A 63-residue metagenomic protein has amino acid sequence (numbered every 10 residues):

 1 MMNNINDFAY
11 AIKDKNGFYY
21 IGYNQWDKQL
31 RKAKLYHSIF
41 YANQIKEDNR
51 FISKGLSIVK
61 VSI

Functional and structural regions predicted by a protein language model:
M1-N6, S62-I63: Short, Lys/Arg-enriched, disordered terminal segments
N3-N4, I21, N49-I52: Cysteine-patterned extracellular/luminal domains and small secreted cysteine-rich peptides
I5-K32: Short aromatic-glycine-(Arg/Gly/Cys) micro-motifs in beta-strand/loop hairpins
Y36: C-terminal catalytic core of Y-nucleophile DNA break-rejoin enzymes
I39-I63: Short, mixed-charge low-complexity intrinsically disordered segments
